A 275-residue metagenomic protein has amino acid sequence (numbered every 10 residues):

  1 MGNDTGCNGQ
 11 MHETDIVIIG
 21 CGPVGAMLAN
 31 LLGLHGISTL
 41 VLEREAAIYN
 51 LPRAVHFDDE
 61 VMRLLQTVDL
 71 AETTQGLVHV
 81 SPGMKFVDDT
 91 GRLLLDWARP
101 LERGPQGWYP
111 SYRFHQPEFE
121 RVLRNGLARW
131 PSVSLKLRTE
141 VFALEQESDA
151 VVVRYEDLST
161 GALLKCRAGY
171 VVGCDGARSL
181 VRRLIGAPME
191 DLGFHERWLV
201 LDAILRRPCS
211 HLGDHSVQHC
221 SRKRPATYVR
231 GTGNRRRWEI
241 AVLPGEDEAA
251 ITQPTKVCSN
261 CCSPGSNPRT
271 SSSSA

Functional and structural regions predicted by a protein language model:
G9-V24: Beta1/beta-strand and adjacent pyrophosphate-binding region of the FAD-binding site in flavoprotein oxidoreductases
H12-T14, T160-Y170: Core beta-strand elements of the Rossmann-like FAD/NAD(P) dinucleotide-binding domain in flavoenzyme oxidoreductases
G20-G25, G169, D175-G176: Conserved phosphate-binding and hydrolysis motifs of nucleotide-dependent enzymes
G33-R53: Glycine-rich FAD pyrophosphate-binding loop
R53, D58-A128, V229-G231: Active-site-adjacent segment of FAD-dependent monooxygenases/related oxidoreductases
N125-G126, V133, A150, Y170 (+1 more regions): Conserved FAD-binding catalytic core of PHBH/FMO-like flavoproteins
L137-V151: A conserved short coil-to-beta-strand element within the FAD-binding core of flavoproteins
